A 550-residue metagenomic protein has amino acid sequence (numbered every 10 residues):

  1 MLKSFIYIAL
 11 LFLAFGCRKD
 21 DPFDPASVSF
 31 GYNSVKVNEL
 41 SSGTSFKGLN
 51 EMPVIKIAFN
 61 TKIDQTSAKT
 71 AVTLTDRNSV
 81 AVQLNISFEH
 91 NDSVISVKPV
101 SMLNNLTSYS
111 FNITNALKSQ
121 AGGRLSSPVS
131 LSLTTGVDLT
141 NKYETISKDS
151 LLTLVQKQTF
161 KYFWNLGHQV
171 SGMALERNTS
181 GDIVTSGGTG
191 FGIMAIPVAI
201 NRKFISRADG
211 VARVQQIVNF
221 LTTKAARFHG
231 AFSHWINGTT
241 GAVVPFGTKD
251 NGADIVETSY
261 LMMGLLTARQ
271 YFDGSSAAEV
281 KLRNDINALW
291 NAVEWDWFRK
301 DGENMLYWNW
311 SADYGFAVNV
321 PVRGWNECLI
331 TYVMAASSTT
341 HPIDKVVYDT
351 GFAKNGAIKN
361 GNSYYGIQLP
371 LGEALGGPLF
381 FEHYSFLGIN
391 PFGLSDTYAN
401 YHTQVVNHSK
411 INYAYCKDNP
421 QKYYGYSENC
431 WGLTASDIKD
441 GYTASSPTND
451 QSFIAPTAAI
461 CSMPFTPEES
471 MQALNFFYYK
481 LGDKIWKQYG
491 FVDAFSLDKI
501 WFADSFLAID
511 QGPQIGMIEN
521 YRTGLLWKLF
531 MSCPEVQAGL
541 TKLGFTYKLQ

Functional and structural regions predicted by a protein language model:
L2-I8: Sec-dependent signal peptide recognition, specifically the positively charged N-region followed immediately by
Y7, P25-S27, K47-L49, S87 (+5 more regions): Generic marker of residues within folded, mature protein domains
L10, D64-Q65, S147: Alpha-helix capping and helix-coil boundary motifs
L10-L11, E51: Short hydrophobic "helix-edge" motifs at membrane interfaces and signal-peptide entry regions
L13-G16: C-terminal motif of bacterial Sec signal peptides marking the signal peptidase cleavage site
D20-T140: Acidic, low-complexity Ser/Thr/Gly/Pro-rich repeat segments typical of extracellular/periplasmic and surface-exposed
L139-Q550: Ser/Thr/Asn(+Pro)-rich, low-complexity disordered segments
